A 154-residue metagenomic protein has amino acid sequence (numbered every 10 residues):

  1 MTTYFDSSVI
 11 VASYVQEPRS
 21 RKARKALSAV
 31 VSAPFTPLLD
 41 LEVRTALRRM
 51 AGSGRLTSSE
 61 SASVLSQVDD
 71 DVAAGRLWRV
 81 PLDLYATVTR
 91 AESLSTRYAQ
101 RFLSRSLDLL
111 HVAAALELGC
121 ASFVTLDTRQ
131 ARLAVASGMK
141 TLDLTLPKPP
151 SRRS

Functional and structural regions predicted by a protein language model:
M1-A46, M50-S63, T128, S137-K140 (+1 more regions): Short, well-structured N-terminal submotif of metal-dependent ribonuclease cores
T2, R97, A113-S154: Acidic, PIN/NYN-like endoribonuclease modules and their adjacent C-terminal/linker elements
R21, T89, S93, V112-A113 (+1 more regions): A broad detector of short, well-ordered amphipathic alpha-helices that serve as recognition/interaction surfaces
V30-A33, W78, E117-F123: Short active-site oxyanion
L39, D108-H111: Catalytic-loop motifs flanking and including active-site residues across diverse enzymes
L65, D69, A73-A99, D108-L109: Acidic catalytic patch
